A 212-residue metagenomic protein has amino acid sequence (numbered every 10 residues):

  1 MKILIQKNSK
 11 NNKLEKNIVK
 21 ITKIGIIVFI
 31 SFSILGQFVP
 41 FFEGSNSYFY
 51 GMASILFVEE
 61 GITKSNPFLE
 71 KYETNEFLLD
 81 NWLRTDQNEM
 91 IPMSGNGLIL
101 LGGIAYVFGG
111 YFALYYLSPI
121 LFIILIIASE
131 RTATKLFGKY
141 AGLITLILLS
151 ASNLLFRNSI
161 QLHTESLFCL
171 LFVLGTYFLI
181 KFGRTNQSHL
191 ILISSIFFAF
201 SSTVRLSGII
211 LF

Functional and structural regions predicted by a protein language model:
M1-F42: Start-transfer (signal-anchor) and selected internal transmembrane alpha helices of multi-pass inner/ER membrane
V28-I30, A113-F137, L170-F178: Transmembrane-helix motifs of polytopic, lipid-linked glycan transferases
L56-Y106: Interfacial juxtamembrane loops and adjacent helix segments that form the catalytic/substrate-binding surfaces
T85-I124, N158-L162: Loop-to-helix entry region of an early transmembrane alpha helix in multi-pass inner-membrane enzymes
T134-F137, G175-I191, S201: Membrane-interface transmembrane helices that cradle and orient dolichyl/undecaprenyl
G142-S150, Y177, F198-S202: Short helix- or helix-capping micro-motifs that position conserved polar/aromatic residues at function-defining sites
L154-F168, S207: Short acidic/glycine- and proline-prone juxtamembrane loop motifs at membrane-interface regions of multi-pass membrane
C169-L170, L192-S194, S207-F212: Transmembrane-embedded, aromatic-rich helix segments that form part of the hydrophobic channel/pocket engaging
